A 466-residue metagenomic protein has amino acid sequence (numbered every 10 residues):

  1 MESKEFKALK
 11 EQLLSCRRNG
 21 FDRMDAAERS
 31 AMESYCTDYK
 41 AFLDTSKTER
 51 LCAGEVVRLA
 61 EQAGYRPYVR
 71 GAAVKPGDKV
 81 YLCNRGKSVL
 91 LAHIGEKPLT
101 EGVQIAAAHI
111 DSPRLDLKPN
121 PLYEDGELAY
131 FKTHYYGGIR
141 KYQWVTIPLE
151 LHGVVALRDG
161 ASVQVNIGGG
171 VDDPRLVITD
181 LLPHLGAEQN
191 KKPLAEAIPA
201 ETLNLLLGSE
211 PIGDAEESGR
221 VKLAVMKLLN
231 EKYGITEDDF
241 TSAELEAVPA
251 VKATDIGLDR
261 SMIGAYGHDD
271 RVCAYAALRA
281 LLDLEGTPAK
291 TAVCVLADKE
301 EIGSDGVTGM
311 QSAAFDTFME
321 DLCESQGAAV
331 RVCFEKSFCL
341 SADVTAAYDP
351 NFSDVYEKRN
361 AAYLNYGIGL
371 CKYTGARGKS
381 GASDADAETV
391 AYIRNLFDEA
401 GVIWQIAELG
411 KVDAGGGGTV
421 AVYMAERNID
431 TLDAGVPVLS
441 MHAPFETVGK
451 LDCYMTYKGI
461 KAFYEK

Functional and structural regions predicted by a protein language model:
M1-K466: N-terminal hydrophobic/helix-forming segments and targeting peptides
